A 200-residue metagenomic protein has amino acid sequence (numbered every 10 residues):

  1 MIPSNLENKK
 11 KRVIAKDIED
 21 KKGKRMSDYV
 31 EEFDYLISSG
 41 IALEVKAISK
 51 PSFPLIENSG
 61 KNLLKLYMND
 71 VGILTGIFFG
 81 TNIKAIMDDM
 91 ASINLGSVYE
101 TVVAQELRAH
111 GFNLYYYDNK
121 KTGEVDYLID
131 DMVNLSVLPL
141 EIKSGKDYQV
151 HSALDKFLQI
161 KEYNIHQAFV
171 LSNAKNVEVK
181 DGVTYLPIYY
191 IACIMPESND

Functional and structural regions predicted by a protein language model:
M1-M132: Accessory nucleic acid-recognition modules appended to NTPase machines
F78-T81, S152-A153, K180-G182, E197: Short conserved micro-motifs at the rims of enzyme active sites and ligand-binding pockets
N113, Q167, G182-T184: Conserved beta-strand segments of alpha/beta enzyme cores
V137-K146: Active-site ExK catalytic segment of metal-dependent nucleases
K146-K156: Active-site-adjacent loop/helix micro-motif of nuclease/hydrolase catalytic cores
F157-N164: Arginine/glycine-rich "motif VI" loop of SF2 helicases in the C-terminal RecA-like domain
H166-S172: Short, hydrophobic beta-strand segments that form beta-sheet elements in well-ordered domains
N173-D200: Domain-level recognition of nuclease-like catalytic cores that cleave nucleotide substrates
